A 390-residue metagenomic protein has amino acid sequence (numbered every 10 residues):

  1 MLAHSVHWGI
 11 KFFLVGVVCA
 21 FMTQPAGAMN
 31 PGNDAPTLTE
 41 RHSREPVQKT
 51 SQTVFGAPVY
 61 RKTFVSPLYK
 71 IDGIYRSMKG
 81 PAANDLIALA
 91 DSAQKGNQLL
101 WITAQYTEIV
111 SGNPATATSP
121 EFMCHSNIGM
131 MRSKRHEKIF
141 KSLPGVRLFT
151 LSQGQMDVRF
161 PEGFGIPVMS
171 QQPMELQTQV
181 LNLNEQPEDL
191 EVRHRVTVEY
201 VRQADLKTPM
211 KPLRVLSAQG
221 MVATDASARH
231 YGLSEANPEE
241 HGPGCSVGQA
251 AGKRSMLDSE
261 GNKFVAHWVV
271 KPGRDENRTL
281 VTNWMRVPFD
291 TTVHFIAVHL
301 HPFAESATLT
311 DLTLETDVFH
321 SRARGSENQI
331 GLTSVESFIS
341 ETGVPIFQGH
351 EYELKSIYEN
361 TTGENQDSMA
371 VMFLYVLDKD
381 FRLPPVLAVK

Functional and structural regions predicted by a protein language model:
M1-L2, G261: Intrinsically disordered, low-complexity regions enriched in Ser/Pro/Gly/Gln/His and often acidic
L2-F13: Bacterial N-terminal signal peptides that target proteins for export
V6, V18, S217-G220: Generic low-complexity, intrinsically disordered sequence content enriched in small uncharged/hydrophobic residues
K11-F21: Bacterial N-terminal signal peptides
P25-G27: Sec/Tat signal peptide C-region and signal peptidase I cleavage site
M29-K390: Beta-strand-centric surfaces of beta-sandwich/beta-rich domains
